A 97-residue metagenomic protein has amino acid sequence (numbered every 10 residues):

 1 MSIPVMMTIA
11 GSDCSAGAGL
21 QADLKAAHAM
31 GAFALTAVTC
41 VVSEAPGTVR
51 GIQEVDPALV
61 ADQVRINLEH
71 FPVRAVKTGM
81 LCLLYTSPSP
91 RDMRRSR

Functional and structural regions predicted by a protein language model:
M1-A75: Small-residue (G/A/S/T)-rich helix-start motifs and N-terminal tracts that mark the onset
A10, G79-L81, R91: Anionic group-transfer/hydrolysis microenvironments
A26, T78, D92-R95: Hydrophobic alpha-helical segments, especially transmembrane helices and their immediate juxtamembrane helical caps
V73-S87: Glycine/small-residue-rich loop that forms an oxyanion/phosphate-binding "nest" at active or ligand-binding sites
Y85-R97: Single conserved hydrophobic/aromatic residue that forms the stacking wall/gate of nucleotide- or nucleobase-binding
